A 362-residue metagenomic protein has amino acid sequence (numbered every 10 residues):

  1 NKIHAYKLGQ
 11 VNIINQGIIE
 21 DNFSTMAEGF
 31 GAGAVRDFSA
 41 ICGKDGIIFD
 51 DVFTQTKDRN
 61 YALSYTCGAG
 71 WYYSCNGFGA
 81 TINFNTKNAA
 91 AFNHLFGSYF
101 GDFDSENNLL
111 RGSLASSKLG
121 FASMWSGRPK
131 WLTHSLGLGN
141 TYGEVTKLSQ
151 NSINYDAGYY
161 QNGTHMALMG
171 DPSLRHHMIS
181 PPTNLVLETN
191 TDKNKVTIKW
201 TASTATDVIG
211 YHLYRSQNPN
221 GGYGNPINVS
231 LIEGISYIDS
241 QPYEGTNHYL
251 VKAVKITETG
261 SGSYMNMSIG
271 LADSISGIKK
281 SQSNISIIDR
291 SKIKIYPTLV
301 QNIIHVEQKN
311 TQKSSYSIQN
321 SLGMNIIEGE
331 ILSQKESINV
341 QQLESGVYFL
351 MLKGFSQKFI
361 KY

Functional and structural regions predicted by a protein language model:
N1-T201, T206-H212, G221, N225-S240 (+2 more regions): Cysteine-dependent hydrolase recognition
D192, K255-T257, K280, N320 (+1 more regions): Acidic surface patches and DE-rich sequence motifs
Y214-S216, Q282-Y362: C-terminal outer-membrane/trafficking sorting elements
E233, Y243-G245, Q301, E344-S345: Surface-exposed loops/turns
L271-S281, Y362: Extracellular interdomain linker/stem segments of modular secreted and single-pass surface proteins
